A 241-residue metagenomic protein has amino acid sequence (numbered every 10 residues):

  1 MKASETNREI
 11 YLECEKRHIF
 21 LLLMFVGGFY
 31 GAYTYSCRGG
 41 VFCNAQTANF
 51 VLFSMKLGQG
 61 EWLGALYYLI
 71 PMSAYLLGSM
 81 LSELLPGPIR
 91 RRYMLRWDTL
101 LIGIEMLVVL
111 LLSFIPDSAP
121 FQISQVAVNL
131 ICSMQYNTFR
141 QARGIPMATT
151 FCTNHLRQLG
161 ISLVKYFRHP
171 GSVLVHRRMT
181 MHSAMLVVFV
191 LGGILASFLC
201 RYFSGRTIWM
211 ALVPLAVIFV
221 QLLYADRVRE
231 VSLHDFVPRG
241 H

Functional and structural regions predicted by a protein language model:
M1-C14, R168, L233: Short, Lys/Arg-rich, polar N-terminal cytosolic tail immediately upstream of the first transmembrane signal-anchor
G27-F42: Alpha-helical transmembrane segments of multi-pass membrane proteins
A48-S54, V128-V190: Substrate-agnostic recognition of the 12-TM MFS/MFS-like secondary transporter fold
L76-M80, L186-I194: Hydrophobic/small/kink-forming positions within alpha-helical transmembrane segments of polytopic membrane proteins
M80-Y93, L195, C200: Helix-to-loop junctions at the C-terminal end of transmembrane segments in multipass secondary transporters
M94-G103, I123-A127, A148-F151: Cytoplasmic-side transmembrane-helix entry/capping segments in multi-pass membrane proteins
L100-L107, R206-L222: Symmetry-related core transmembrane helices of the 12-TM Major Facilitator Superfamily/SLC fold
E105-A119, L222, D226: C-terminal ends and interior cores of transmembrane alpha-helices in multi-pass membrane transporters/permeases
